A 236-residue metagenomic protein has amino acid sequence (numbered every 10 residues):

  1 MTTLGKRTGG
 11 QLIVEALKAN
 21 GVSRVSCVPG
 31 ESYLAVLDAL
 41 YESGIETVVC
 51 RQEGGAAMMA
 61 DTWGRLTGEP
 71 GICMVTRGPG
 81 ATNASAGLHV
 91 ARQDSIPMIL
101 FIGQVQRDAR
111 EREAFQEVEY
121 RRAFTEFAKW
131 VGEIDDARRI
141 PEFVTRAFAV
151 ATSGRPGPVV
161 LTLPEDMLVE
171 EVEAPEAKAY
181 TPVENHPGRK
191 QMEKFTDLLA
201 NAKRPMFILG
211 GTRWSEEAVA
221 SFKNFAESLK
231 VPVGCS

Functional and structural regions predicted by a protein language model:
T2-S236: N-terminal alpha/beta PP-like core and its mobile active-site loop of ThDP/TPP-dependent enzymes
